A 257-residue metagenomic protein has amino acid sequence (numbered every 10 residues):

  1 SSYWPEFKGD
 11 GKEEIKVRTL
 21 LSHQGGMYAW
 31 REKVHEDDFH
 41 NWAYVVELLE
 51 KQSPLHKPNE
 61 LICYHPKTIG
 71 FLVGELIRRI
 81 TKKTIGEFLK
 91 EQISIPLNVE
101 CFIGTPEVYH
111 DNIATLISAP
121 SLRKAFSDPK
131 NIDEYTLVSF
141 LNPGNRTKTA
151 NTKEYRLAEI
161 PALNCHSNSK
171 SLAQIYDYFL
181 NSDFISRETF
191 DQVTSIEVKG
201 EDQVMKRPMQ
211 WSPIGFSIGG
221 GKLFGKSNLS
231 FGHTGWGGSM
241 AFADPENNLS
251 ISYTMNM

Functional and structural regions predicted by a protein language model:
S1-E6, H35: Short linear capping/connector segments at secondary-structure termini
G9-F224: Short, surface-exposed loop or secondary-structure junction motifs that flank catalytic or metal-binding residues
A29, I77, G235-A241, M255: Short, flexible micro-motifs
K33, T81, S239-P245: Residue-level recognition of conserved structural "scaffold" positions that shape functional pockets and channels
S212-D244: Short, Gly/Ser/Thr-enriched beta-strand-loop segments that form substrate-interacting elements of hydrolase/peptidase
N248-M257: Short, well-ordered beta-strand elements
